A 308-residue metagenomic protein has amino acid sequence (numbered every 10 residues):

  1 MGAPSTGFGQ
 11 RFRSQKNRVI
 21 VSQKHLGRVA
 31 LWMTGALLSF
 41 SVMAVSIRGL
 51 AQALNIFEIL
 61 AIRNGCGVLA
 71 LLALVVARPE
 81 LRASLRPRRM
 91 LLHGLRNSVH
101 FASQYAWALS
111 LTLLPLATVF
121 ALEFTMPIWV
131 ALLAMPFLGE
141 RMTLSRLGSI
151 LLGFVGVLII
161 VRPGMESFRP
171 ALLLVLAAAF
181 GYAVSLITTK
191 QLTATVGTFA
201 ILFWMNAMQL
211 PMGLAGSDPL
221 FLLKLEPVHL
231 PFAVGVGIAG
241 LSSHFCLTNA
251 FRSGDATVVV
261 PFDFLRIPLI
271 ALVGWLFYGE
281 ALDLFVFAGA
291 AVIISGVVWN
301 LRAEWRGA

Functional and structural regions predicted by a protein language model:
P4, F8, P268-A308: C-terminal-most transmembrane helix of multi-pass membrane proteins
P4-E58, S167-Q191, A308: Glycine-/small-residue-enriched transmembrane alpha-helix faces in small-molecule transporters and effluxers
R28-A36, L81-A106, R169-A178, S217 (+1 more regions): Loop-to-transmembrane-helix transition segments
V45-R48, I56-F57, L71, E166-L225 (+1 more regions): Transmembrane alpha-helical segments that form core, pore/gating elements of small-molecule transporters/exporters
L54-A102, G181-V184, W204-L220: Transmembrane alpha-helices of multi-pass small-molecule transport proteins
L109, M126-G148, P268-F287: C-terminal transmembrane-helix exit sites in multi-pass transporters
V119-T125, L192-A207, H244-W275: Helix-helix packing/entry segments at the starts of transmembrane helices
S145-R162, Y182, F285-E304: Hydrophobic transmembrane alpha-helices of multi-pass small-molecule transport proteins
